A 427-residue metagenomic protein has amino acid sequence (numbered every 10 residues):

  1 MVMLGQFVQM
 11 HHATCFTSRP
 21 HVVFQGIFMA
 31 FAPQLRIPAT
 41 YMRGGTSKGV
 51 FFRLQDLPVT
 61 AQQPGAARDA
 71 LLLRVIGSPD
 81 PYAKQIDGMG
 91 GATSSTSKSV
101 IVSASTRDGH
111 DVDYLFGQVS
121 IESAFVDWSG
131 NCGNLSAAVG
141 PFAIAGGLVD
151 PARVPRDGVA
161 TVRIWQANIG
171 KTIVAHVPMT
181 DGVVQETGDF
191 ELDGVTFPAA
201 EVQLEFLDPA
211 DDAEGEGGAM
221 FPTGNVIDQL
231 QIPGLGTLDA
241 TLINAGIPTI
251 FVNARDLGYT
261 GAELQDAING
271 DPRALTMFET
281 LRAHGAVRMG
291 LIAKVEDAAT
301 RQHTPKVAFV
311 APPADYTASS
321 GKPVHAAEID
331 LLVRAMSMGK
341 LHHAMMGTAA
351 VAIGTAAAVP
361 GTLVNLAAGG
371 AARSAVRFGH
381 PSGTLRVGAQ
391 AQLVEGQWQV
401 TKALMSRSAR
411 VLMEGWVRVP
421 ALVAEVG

Functional and structural regions predicted by a protein language model:
F7-M10: Cationic, low-complexity basic patches in intrinsically disordered or flexible, solvent-exposed regions
F24-I27: N-terminal mitochondrial targeting presequence
M29-G427: A glycine-rich beta-to-alpha transition motif near the start of alpha/beta enzyme domains, typified by
